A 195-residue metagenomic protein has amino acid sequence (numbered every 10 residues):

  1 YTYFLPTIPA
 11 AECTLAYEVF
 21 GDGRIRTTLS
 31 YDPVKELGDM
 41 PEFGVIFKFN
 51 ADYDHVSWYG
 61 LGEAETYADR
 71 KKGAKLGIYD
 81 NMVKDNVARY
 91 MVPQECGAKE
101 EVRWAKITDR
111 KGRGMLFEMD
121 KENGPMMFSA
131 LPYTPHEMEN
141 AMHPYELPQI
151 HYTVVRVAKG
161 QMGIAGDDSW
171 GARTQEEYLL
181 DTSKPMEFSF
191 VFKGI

Functional and structural regions predicted by a protein language model:
Y1-I195: Beta-strand/loop-rich accessory regions of lumenal/periplasmic or secreted enzymes, predominantly carbohydrate-active
